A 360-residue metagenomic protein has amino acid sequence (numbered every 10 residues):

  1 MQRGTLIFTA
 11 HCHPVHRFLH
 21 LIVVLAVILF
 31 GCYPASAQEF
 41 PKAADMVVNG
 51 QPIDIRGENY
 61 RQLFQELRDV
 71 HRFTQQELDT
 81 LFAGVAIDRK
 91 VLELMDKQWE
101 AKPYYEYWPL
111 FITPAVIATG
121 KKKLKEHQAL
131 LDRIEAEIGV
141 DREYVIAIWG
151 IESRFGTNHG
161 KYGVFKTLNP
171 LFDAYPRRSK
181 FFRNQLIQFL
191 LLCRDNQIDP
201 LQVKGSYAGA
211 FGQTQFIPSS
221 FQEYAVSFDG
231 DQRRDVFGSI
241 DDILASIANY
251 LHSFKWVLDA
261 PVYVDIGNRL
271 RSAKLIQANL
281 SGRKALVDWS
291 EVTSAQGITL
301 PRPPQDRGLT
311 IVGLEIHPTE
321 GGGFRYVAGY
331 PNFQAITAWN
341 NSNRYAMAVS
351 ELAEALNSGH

Functional and structural regions predicted by a protein language model:
G4-I22: Bacterial N-terminal signal peptides that target proteins for export
H20-G31: Bacterial N-terminal signal peptides
Y33-A37: Sec/Tat signal peptide C-region and signal peptidase I cleavage site
Q38-E126, D132-E135: An acidic, Gly/Ser/Thr/Pro-rich helix-cap/linker signature
A86-R89, E152-G156, A210, V257 (+3 more regions): Solvent-exposed loop/turn segments at secondary-structure junctions within structured extracellular/periplasmic domains
Y107-S246, H252: Acidic/His-rich structured neighborhood in mature extracellular/periplasmic domains
P200, K204-L309: Flexible, glycine-rich surface segments
R271-H360: C-terminal soluble interaction/assembly domains
